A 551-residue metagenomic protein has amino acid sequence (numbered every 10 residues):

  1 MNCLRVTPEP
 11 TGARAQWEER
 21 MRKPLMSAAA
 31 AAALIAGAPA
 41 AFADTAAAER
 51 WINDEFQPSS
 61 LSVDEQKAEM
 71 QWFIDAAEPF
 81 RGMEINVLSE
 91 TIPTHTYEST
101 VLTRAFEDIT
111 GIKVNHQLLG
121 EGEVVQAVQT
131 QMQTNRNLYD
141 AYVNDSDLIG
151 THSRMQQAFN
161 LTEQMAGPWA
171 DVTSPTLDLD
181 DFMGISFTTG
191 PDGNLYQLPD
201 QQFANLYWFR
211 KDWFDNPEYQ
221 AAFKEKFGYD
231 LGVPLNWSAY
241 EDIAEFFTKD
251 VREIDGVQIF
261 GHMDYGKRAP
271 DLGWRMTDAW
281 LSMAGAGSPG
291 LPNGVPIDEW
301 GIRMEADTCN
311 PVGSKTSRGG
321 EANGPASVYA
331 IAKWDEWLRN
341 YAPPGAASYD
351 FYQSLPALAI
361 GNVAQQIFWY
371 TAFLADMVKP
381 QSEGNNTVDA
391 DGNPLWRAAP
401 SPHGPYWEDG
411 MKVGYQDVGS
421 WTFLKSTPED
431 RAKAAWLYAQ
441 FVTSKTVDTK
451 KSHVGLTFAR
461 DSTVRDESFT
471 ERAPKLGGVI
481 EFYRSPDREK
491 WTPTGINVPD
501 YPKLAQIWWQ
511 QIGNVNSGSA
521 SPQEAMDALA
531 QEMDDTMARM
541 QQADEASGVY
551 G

Functional and structural regions predicted by a protein language model:
M21-F42: Gram-negative bacterial Sec-dependent N-terminal signal peptides
A43-V87, E107-D108, D192, F246-Q258 (+2 more regions): Immediate post-signal peptide segment of exported/extracytoplasmic ligand-binding proteins
D44-Q66, Q71-W72, A372-D391, G404-Q510 (+1 more regions): C-terminal lobe and pocket-closing loops of periplasmic/extracytoplasmic Venus-flytrap solute-binding proteins
T45-P79, S146-L206, G301, L395-S401: Hinge/lid segment of periplasmic solute-binding proteins
E69-A76, P93-K113, W208, D212 (+2 more regions): Short, polar/charged alpha-helical segment
R104-D181, P217-E218, A222, A357 (+3 more regions): Extracytoplasmic "Venus flytrap"/periplasmic binding protein-like
S146-Q157, T162-A166, F182-Y229, E241 (+3 more regions): Periplasmic solute-binding protein
A239-E245, S282-S348, S401: Glycine-centered hinge/linker elements that transmit conformational signals in sensory and ligand-binding systems
